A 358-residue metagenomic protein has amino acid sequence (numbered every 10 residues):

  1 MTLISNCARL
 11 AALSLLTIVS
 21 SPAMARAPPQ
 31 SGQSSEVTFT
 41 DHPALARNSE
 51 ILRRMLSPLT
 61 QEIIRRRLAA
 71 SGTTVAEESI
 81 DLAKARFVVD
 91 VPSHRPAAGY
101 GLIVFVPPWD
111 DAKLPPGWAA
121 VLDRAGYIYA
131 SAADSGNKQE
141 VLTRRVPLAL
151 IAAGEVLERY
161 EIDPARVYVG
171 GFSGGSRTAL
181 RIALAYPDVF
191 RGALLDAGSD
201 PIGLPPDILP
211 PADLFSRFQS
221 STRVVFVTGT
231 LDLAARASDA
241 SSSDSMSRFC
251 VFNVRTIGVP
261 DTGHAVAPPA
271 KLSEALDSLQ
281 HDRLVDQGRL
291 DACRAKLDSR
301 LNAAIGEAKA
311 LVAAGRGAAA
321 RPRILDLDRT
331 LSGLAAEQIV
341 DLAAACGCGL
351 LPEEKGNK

Functional and structural regions predicted by a protein language model:
L10-V19: Bacterial N-terminal signal peptides
R26-Y100, A304, R323, L327: A domain-start/cap signature at the N-terminus of enzymes
S93-A98, N137, V141-G174, V189: Gly/Ser-rich "nucleophile elbow"/oxyanion-hole loop immediately N-terminal to the catalytic nucleophile in hydrolases
A98-W109: Short beta-strand element of the alpha/beta-hydrolase
K113-A130: Short amphipathic alpha-helix adjacent to the substrate-entry channel of hydrolases
A165-Q219: Primarily recognizes the serine-hydrolase "nucleophile elbow" in alpha/beta-hydrolase and SGNH/GDSL folds
G198-S273: The feature captures the conserved acid-bearing segment of alpha/beta-hydrolase catalytic domains
S247-G317, R321-L325, D341-G349: C-terminal catalytic histidine-bearing segment of alpha/beta-hydrolase fold enzymes
